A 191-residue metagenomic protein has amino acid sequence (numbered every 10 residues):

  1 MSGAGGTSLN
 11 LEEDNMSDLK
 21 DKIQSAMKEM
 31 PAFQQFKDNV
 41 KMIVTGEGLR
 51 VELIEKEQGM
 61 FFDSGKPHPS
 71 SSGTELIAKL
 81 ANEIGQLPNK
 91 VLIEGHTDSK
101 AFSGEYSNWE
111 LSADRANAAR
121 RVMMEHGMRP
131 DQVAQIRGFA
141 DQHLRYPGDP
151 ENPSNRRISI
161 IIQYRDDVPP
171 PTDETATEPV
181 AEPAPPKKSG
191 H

Functional and structural regions predicted by a protein language model:
M1-R50, I54-M60, V168-G190: Juxtamembrane linker/hinge segments adjacent to a transmembrane helix in small membrane proteins
L11-D14, G46-A78, K100-E105: Short, solvent-exposed beta-strand/turn patches at coil↔beta or beta↔helix junctions that act as interaction loops
M16-F36, F62-G95, R120, M124 (+4 more regions): Periplasmic peptidoglycan-binding/anchoring modules of Gram-negative envelope and division proteins
K37-N39, S107, R145-P150: Short beta-alpha junctions and helix-cap segments that line functional grooves
N39-I43, G48-I54, F61, L76 (+3 more regions): Soluble periplasmic/extracytoplasmic beta-strand elements of cell-envelope proteins
I84-S99, E110-R145, S154-T172: A non-catalytic structural micro-motif
F102, P150-P153: Gly/Ser-enriched beta-turn/beta-hairpin loop segments
